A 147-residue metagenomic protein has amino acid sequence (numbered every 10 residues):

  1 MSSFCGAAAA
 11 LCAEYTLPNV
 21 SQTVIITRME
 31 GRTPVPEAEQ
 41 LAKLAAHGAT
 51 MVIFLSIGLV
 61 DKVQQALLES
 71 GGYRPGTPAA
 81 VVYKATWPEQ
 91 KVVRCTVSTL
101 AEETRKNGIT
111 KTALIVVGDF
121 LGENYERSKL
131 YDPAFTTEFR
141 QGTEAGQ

Functional and structural regions predicted by a protein language model:
M1-G31: Short glycine-cluster motifs
S21-T23, G31-Q147: A contiguous loop/helix-start segment that scaffolds small-molecule binding in enzyme catalytic cores
